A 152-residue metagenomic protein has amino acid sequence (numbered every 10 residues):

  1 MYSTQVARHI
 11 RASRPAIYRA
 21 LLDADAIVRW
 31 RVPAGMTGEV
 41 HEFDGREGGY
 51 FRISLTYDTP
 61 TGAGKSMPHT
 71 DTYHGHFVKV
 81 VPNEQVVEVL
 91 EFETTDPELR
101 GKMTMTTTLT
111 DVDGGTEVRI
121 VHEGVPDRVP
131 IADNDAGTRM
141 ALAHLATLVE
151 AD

Functional and structural regions predicted by a protein language model:
M1-G38: Hydrophobic ligand-binding cavity/cleft-lining segments
Q5, G38, T70-H74, R100-M105: Short, surface-exposed coil-to-beta transition loops
R11-S13, E47, V80-P82, V112-G114: Structural motif
I17-Y18, I27, F51, F77 (+4 more regions): Hydrophobic pocket/interface hotspot
E39-V89: Glycine-rich portal/gate segments that line the openings of hydrophobic small-molecule binding cavities
V78-K79, V87-R139: Beta-strand/loop substructures that line and gate deep hydrophobic ligand-binding cavities in soluble
L142-E150: Short amphipathic alpha-helical signal-transduction/dimerization elements
